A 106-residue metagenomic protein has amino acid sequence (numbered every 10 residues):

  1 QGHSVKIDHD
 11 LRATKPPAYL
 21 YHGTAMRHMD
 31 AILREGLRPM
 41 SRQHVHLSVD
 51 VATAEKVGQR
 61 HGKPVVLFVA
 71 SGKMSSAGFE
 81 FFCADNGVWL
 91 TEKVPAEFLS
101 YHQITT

Functional and structural regions predicted by a protein language model:
H3-D10, K15, A25-T106: ADP-ribosyltransferase catalytic core
A18: Active-site-proximal polar cores
H22: Charged surface patches that recognize polyanionic ligands
